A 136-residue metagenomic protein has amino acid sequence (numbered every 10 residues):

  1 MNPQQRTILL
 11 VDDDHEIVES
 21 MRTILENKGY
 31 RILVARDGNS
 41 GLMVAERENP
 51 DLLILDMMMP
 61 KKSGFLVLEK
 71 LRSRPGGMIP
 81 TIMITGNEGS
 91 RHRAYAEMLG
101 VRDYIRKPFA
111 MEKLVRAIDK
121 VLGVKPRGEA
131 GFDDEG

Functional and structural regions predicted by a protein language model:
D14, M57-M58: The short loop immediately C-terminal to the conserved phospho-acceptor aspartate in CheY-like receiver
V18, P60-K61, R74, G89: The feature encodes the CheY-like receiver
E19-N27: Charged docking surfaces used in two-component/phosphorelay signaling
D37-S40, S63-V67: Acidic catalytic/metal-coordinating carboxylates
E48-I54: Active-site beta3 strand of CheY-like receiver
L66, E88-D103, R116: Alpha4 helix (beta4-alpha4-beta5 surface) of REC/receiver domains from two-component response regulators
F109-I118: C-terminal output helix
